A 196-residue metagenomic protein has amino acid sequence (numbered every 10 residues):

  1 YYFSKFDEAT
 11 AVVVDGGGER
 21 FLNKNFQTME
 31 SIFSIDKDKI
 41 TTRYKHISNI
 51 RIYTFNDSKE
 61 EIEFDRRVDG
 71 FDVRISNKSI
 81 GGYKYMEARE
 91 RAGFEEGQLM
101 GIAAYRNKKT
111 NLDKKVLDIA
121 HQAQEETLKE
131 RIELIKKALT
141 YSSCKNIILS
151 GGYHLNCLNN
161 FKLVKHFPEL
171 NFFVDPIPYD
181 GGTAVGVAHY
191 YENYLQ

Functional and structural regions predicted by a protein language model:
Y1-Q196: Short acidic/glycine-rich loops and adjacent helix/strand connectors that line catalytic pockets where negatively
